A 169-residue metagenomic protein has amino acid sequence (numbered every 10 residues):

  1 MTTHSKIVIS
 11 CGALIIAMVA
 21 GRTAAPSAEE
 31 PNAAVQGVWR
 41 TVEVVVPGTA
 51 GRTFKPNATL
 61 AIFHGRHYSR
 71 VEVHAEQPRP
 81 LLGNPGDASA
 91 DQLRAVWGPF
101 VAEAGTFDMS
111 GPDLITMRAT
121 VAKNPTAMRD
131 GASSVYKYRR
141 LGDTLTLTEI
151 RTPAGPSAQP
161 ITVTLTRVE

Functional and structural regions predicted by a protein language model:
M1-K6: Positively charged n-region of N-terminal signal peptides that target proteins for export
V8-C11, A17-E169: Lipid interaction determinants
